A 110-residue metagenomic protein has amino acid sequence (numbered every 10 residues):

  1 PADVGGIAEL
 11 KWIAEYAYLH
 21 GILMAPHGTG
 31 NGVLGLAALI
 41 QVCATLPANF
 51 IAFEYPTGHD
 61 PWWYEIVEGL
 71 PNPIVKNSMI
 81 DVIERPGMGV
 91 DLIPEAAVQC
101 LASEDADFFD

Functional and structural regions predicted by a protein language model:
P1-M79, I83-P86: Shared catalytic-loop signature of beta/alpha-barrel
G87-D110: Extended hydrophobic packing segments that form well-structured cores
